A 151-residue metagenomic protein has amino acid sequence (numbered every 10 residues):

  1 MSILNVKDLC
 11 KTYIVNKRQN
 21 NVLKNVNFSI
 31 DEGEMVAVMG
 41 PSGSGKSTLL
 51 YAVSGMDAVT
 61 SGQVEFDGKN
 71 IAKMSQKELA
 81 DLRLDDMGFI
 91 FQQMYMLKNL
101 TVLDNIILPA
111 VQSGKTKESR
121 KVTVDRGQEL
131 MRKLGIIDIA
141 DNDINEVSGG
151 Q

Functional and structural regions predicted by a protein language model:
M39-P41: The feature captures the beta-strand-to-loop junction immediately N-terminal to the Walker
S54: Helix-to-loop junction immediately C-terminal to a conserved catalytic motif
G62-N70: Conserved ABC transporter NBD signature motif
K69-N70, R120-I139: Conserved ABC ATPase "signature" region
I71-G88: ABC ATPase NBD coupling module
M74-K77, D125, D141-D143: Interfacial catalytic loop of ABC nucleotide-binding domains
L100-P109: Short coil-to-helix segment of the ABC ATPase nucleotide-binding domain corresponding to the Q-loop/switch region
D143-Q151: Conserved ABC ATPase signature
